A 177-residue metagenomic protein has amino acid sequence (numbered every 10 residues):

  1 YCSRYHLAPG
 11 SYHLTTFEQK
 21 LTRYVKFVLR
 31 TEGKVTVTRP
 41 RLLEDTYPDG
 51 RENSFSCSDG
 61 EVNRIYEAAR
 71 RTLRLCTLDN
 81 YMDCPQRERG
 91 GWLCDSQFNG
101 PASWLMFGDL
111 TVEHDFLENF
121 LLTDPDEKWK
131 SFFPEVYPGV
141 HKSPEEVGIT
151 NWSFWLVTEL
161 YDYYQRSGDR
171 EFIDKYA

Functional and structural regions predicted by a protein language model:
Y1-Q86, D95, T111-V112, E127-P144 (+1 more regions): Extracellular/oxidizing-compartment recognition motifs
T16, G90, T150-N151: Short helix-capping and inter-helix turn/linker motifs at the boundaries of alpha-helical repeat units
V28, A68, T72-C76, A102 (+3 more regions): Generic, well-ordered alpha-helical scaffold segments in large soluble proteins
T38-P40, Q97-S103, L117: Short, Φ-rich (hydrophobic/aromatic) sequence segments
Q86-F107: Extended ligand-binding clefts on enzyme/binding-domain cores
L110-A177: Helix-terminus loop motifs that line ligand-binding clefts
